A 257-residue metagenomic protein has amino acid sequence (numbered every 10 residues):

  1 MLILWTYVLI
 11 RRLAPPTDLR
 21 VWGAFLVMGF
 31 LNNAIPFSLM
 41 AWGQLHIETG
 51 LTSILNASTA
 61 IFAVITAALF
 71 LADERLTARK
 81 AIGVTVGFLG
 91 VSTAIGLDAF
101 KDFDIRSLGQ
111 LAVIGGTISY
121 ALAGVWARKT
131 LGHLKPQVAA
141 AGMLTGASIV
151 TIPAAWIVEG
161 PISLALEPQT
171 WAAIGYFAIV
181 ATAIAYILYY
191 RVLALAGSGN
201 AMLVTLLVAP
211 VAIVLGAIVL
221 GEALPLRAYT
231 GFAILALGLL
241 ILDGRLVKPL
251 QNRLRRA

Functional and structural regions predicted by a protein language model:
L4, A63-I65, L69, V84-G87 (+5 more regions): Transmembrane alpha-helical segments that form core, pore/gating elements of small-molecule transporters/exporters
L4-W5, L26, I65-T66, R79-D98 (+3 more regions): Hydrophobic transmembrane alpha-helices of multi-pass small-molecule transport proteins
W5, G29-A34, S38, I61-I65 (+7 more regions): Hydrophobic/small/kink-forming positions within alpha-helical transmembrane segments of polytopic membrane proteins
W5-N56, S92-T93, A178-A196: Specific transmembrane alpha-helical segments of multi-pass solute transporters/efflux pumps, especially DMT/EamA
Y7-P16, A60-I82, P210-T230: C-terminal transmembrane-helix exit sites in multi-pass transporters
T17-G23, A81, G96-S119, W156-G175 (+1 more regions): Juxtamembrane helix-entry segments on the extracytoplasmic side of multipass membrane proteins
N33, T52-S58, V125-I149, F177-I218: Helix-helix packing/entry segments at the starts of transmembrane helices
E48, R75, K135-P136, G197-S198 (+1 more regions): A helix-boundary/kink motif common to multi-pass secondary transporters, especially Major Facilitator Superfamily
